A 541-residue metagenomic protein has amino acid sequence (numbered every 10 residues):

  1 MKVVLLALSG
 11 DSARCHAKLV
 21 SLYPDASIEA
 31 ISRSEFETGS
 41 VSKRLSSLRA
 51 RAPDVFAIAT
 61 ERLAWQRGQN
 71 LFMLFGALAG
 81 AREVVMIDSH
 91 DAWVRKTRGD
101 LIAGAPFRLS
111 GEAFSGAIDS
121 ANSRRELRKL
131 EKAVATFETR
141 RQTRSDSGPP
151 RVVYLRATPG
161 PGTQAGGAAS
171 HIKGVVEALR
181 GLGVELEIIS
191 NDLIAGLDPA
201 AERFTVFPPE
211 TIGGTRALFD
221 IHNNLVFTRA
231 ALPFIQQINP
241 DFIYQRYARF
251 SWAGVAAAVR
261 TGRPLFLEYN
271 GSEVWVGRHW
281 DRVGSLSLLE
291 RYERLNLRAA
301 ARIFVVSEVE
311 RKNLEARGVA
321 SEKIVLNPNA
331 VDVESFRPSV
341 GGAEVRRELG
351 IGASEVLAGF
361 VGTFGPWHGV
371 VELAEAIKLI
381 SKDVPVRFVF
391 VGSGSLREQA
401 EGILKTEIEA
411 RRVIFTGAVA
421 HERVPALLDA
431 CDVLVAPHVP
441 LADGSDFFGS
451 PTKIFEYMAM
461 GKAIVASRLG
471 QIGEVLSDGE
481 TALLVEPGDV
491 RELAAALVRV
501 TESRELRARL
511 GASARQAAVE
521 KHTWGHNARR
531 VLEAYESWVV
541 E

Functional and structural regions predicted by a protein language model:
M1-I31, L130-A201: N-terminal subdomain of nucleotide-sugar transferases
L101-K132, R229, A256-R260, Y269 (+2 more regions): Membrane-proximal helix-turn-helix segments that form the acceptor-binding/catalytic region of lipid-linked
R151-L155, G352-I377, V389: Conserved donor-binding/catalytic core segment of Leloir-type glycosyltransferases
D192, V309, A330: Carbohydrate-associated surface elements
E398-L428, V433: Nucleotide-activated donor-binding/catalytic signature segment of Leloir-type glycosyltransferases, i.e., the conserved
V433-A436, E456-A459, A463-A466, Q471: Short hydrophobic beta-strand element within catalytic cores of glycosyltransferases and related nucleotide-activated
D478-G479, L483-V490, R499-E505: Conserved acidic donor-binding segment of nucleotide-sugar-dependent glycosyltransferases
R499, L506-K521, R530: A short, well-ordered alpha-helix in the C-terminal region of glycosyltransferases
